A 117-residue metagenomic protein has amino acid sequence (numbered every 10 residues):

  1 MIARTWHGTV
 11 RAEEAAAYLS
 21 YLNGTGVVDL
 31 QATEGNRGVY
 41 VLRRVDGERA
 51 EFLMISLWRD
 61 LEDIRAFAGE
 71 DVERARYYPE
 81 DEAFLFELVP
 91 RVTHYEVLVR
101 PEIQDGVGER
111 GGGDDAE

Functional and structural regions predicted by a protein language model:
I2-G8: Active-site-flanking beta-strand signature of metal-NTP-handling nucleotidyl enzymes and homologous cyclase-like
T5, A17, L53: Amphipathic alpha-helical recognition patches that constitute DNA-binding helices
T9, L42, I55-L57: Short hydrophobic/aromatic beta-strand micro-patches that form the beta-sheet surface supporting nucleotide- or nucleic
T9-L22: Short, surface-exposed ligand-recognition loops at beta-strand->loop->(often short) alpha-helix junctions that present
A12, D60, E96-V99: Non-catalytic surface loops within mature trypsin-like serine protease
Y21-N36, L57-T93: An amphipathic, aromatic/His-enriched active-site/gating alpha helix that lines ligand/cofactor pockets
V27-L53: Short, glycine- and small/hydrophobic-rich beta-strand elements in well-ordered beta-sheets
Y40-A50, R76-E117: Glycine-rich beta-strand-turn "strand-cap" elements at beta-sheet edges
